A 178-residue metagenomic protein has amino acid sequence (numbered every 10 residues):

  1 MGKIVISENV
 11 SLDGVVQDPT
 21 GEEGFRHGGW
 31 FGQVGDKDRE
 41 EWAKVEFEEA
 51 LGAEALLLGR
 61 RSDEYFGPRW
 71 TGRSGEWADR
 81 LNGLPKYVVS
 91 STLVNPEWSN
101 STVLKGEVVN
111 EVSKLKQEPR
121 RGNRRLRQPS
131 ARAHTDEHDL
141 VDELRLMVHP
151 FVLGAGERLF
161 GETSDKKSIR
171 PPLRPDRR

Functional and structural regions predicted by a protein language model:
M1-L140, P150-R178: Portal/gating segments that form or line small-molecule/metal binding sites
